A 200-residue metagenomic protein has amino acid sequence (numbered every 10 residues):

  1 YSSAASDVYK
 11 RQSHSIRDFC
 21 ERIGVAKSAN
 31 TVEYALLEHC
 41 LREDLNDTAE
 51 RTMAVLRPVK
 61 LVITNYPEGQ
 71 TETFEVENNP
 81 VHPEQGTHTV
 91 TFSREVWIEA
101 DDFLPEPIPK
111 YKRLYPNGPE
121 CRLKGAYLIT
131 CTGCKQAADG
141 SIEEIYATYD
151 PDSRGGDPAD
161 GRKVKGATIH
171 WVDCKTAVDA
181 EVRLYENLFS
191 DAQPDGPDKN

Functional and structural regions predicted by a protein language model:
Y1-A5, Y9: Single conserved hydrophobic/aromatic residue that forms the stacking wall/gate of nucleotide- or nucleobase-binding
H14, D18, I23-N200: Basic, alpha-helical terminal appendages of large translation-related enzymes
